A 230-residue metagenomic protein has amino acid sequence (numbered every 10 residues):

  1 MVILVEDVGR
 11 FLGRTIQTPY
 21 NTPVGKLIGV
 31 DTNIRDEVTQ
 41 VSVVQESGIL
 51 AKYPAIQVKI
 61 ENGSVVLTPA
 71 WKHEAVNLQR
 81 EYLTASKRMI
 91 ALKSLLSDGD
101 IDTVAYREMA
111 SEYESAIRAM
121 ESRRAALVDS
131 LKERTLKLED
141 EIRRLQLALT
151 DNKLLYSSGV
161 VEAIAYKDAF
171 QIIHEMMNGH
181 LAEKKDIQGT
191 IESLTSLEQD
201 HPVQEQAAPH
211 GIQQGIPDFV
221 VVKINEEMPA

Functional and structural regions predicted by a protein language model:
E6-Y53: Short beta-strand/strand-turn micro-motif
D36, Q45-E81: A surface-exposed, charged beta-strand/loop segment in the N-terminal or early-internal portion of soluble proteins
A51-T68, S94-L95, A110-A126: Short, charge-rich amphipathic alpha-helices with coiled-coil/heptad character
W71, L78, G99-D102, Y106 (+7 more regions): Amphipathic alpha-helical coiled-coil segments and their boundaries
W71-E121: Charged heptad-repeat coiled-coil "rod" segments that mediate homo-/hetero-oligomerization in large eukaryotic
Y82-A85, M89, I117, R124 (+5 more regions): Long amphipathic alpha-helices with heptad-repeat character, especially coiled-coil-forming segments used
E108, E112, R124-D140, L145-L147 (+1 more regions): Long, charged, helix-rich clamp/arm modules that form nucleic acid-engaging surfaces of large nucleic-acid-processing
D140-N225: Charged, long alpha-helical assembly modules
